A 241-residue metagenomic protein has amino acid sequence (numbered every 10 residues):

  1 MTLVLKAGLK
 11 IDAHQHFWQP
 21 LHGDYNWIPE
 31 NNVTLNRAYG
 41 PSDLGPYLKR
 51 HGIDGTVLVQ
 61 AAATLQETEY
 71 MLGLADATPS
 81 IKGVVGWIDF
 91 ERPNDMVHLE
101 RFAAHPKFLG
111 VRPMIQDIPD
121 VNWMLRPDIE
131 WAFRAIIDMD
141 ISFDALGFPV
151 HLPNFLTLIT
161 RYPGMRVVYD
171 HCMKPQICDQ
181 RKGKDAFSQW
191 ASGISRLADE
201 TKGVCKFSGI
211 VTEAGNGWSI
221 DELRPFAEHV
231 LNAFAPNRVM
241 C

Functional and structural regions predicted by a protein language model:
T2-M139, A145, L197, D221: Mid-domain alpha/beta scaffold segments of enzyme catalytic cores
D12, V57-Q60, K206-G209, M240-C241: Short beta-strand segments
W123-M240: Catalytic pocket-lining loop regions of alpha/beta-barrel enzymes, especially the amidohydrolase/enolase/GH5 lineages
